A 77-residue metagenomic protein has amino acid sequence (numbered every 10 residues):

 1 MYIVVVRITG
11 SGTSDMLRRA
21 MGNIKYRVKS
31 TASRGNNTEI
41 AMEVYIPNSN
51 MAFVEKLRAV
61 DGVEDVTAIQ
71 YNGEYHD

Functional and structural regions predicted by a protein language model:
M1-R34: Canonical alpha-helical transmembrane segment with a positive-inside/aromatic-interface signature
V5, A41-M42: Conserved short-loop catalytic and cofactor-binding motifs
G10-S11, V44-M51: Helix N-cap motif at beta-to-alpha junctions
D15-I24, M51-G62: Short amphipathic alpha-helices in soluble, non-transmembrane regions that often serve as interface/regulatory elements
R27-A32, V60-H76: Conserved short beta-strand edge segments in small beta-sheet-based binding/regulatory domains
S33-A41: Surface-exposed aromatic
I40, H76-D77: Short Asp/Glu-rich motifs
M42-I46, T67-I69: Short alpha-helical interface elements
